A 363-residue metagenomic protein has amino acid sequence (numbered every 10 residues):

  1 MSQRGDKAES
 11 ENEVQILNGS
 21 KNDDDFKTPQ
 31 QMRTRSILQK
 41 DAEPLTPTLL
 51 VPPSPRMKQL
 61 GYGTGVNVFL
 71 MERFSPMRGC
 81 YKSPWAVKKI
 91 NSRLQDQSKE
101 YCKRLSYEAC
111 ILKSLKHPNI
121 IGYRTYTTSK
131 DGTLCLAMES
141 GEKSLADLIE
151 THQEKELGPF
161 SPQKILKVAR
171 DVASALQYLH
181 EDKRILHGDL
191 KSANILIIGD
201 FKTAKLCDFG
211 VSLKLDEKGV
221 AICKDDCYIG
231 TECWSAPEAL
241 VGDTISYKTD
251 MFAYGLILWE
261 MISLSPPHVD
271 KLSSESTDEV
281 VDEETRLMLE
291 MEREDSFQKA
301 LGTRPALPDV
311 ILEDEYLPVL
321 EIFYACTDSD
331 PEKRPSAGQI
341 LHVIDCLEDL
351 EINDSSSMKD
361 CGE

Functional and structural regions predicted by a protein language model:
L105, A109-C110: Regulatory alphaC helix of protein kinase catalytic domains
G122-L134: Short beta-strand micro-motifs within the conserved protein kinase catalytic domain, predominantly in the N-lobe
D131-S144: Conserved short submotifs of the Hanks-type protein kinase catalytic core that shape the nucleotide-binding pocket
V168-A169: Activation segment signature within eukaryotic-like protein kinase domains
H180-I198: Catalytic-loop of the protein kinase fold
I198-I229: Activation segment/activation loop of eukaryotic-type protein kinase catalytic domains
D250: Conserved catalytic-loop aspartate of Hanks-type protein kinases
